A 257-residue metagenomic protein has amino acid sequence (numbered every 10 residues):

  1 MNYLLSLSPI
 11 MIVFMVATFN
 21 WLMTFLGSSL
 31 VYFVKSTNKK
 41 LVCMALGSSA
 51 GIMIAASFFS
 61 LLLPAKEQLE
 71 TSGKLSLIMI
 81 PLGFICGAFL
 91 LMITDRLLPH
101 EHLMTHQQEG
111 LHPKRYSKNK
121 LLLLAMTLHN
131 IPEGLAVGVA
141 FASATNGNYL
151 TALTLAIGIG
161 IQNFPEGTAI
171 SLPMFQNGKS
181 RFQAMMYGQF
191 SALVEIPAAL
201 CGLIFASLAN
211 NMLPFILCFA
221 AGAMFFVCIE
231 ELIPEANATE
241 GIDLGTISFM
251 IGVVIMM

Functional and structural regions predicted by a protein language model:
M1-M257: Intrinsically disordered, metal-sensing/regulatory segments
